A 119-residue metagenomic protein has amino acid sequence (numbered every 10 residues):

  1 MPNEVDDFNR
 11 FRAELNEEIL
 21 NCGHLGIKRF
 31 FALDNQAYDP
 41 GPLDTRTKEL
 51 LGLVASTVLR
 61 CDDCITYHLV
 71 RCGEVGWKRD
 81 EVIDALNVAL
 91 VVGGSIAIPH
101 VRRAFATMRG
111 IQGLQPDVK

Functional and structural regions predicted by a protein language model:
M1-E49, A97-K119: Acidic, glycine/proline-rich low-complexity segments that act as flexible tails and inter-domain linkers
Y38, L59-R60, W77: Residues in soluble alpha-helical coiled-coils and helical-bundle/repeat scaffolds
L51, A55-Y67: Short, thiol/selenol-centered motifs that function as redox-active sites or metal-ligating centers
Y67-R79, F105-M108: Iron-sulfur (Fe-S) cluster-binding segments and ferredoxin-like electron-carrier domains, especially [2Fe-2S]
V82-A85: Membrane-interface alpha-helices at helix entry/exit sites of multi-pass transporters
V91-I96: Glycine-rich phosphate/pyrophosphate-binding beta-alpha loops
